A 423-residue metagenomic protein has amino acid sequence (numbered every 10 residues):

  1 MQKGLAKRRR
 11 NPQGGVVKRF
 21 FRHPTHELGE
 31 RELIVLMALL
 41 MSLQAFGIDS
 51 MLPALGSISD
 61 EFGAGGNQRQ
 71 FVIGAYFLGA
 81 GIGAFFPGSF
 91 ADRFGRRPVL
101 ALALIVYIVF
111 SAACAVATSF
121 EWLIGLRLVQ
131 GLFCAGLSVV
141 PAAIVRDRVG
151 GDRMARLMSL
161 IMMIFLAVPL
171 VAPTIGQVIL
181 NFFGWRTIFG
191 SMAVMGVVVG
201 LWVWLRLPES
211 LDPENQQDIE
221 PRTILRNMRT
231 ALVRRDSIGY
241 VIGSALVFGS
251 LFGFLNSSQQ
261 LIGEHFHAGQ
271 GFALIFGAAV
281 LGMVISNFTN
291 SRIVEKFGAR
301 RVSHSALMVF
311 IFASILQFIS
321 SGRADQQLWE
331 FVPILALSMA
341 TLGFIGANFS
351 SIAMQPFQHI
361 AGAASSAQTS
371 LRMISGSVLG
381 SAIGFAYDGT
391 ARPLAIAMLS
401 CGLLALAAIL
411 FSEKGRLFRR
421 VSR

Functional and structural regions predicted by a protein language model:
V17-E27, S210-Y240: Juxtamembrane intracellular "pre-TM" segments in multi-pass secondary transporters
E61-G63, G95, V116-W122, F133 (+1 more regions): Helix-breaking motifs and short loop linkers at transmembrane-helix boundaries and internal kinks in secondary membrane
G81-E121: Conserved MFS/SLC helix-loop-helix module at the cytosolic interface between two early adjacent transmembrane helices
P98-A112, A193, V302-Q317: Structural signature of the two symmetry-related core transmembrane helices
V106-A113, E121-Q130, W329-L335: Paired small-residue
F120, L126-A167: Cytoplasmic helix-loop-helix junction between adjacent transmembrane helices in 12-TM secondary transporters
V194-P213, A408-S412: C-terminal membrane-cytosol helix-exit motif in multi-pass small-molecule transporters
S351-R392, A397-M398: A late C-terminal transmembrane helix in Major Facilitator Superfamily
